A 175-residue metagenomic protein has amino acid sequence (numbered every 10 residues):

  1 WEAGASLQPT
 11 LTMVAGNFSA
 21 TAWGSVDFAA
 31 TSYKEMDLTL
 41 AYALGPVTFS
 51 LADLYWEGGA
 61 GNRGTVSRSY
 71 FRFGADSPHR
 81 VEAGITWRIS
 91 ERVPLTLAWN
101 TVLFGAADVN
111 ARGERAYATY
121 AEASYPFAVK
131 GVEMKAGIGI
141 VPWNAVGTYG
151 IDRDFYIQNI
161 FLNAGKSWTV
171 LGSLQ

Functional and structural regions predicted by a protein language model:
W1-F28: Short glycine/proline- and aromatic-enriched beta-strand/turn motifs that initiate or cap beta-hairpins
G4, N17, R88-Q175: Outer-membrane beta-barrel transmembrane domain signature
L11, I85, Y125: Short, exposed beta-strand/loop patches in secreted or surface proteins that constitute
A29-E122, Y149-F155: Outer-membrane pore/translocation modules
